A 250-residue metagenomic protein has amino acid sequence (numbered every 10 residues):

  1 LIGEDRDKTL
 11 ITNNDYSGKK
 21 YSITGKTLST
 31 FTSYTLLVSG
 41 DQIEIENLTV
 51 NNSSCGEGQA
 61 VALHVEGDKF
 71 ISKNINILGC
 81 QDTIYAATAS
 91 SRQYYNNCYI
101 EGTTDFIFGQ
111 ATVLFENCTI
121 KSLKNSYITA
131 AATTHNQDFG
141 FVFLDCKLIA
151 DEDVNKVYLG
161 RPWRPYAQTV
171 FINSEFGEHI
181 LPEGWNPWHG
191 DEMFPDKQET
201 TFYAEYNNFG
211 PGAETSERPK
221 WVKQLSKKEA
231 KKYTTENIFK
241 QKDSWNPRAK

Functional and structural regions predicted by a protein language model:
L1-K250: Sequence-level preference for short, compositionally simple segments enriched in small aliphatic or small polar residues
